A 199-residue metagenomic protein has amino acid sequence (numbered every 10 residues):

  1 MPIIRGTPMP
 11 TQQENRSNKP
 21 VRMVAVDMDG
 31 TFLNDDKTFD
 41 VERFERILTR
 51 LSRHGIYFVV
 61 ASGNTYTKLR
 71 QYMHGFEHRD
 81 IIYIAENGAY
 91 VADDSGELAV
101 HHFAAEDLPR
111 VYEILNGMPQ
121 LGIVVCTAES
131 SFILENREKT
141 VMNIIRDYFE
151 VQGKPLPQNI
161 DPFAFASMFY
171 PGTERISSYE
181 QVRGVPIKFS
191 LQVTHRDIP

Functional and structural regions predicted by a protein language model:
M1-P8: Short, Lys/Arg-enriched N-terminal segments with co-localized hydrophobic residues within the first ~10-30 amino acids
M9-R22: Extreme N-terminus of proteins, especially the signal/transit-peptide cleavage junction and the first residues
P20-K37: Asp-based phosphoryl-transfer active-site loop
V26, Y90-A92, E180-G184: Short, basic/glycine-rich phosphate-binding loops at helix/coil junctions that contact nucleotide phosphates
L33-D35, L98-A99, K188: Short, contiguous strand/loop micro-motifs
F39, F44-V151: Active-site phosphate-binding/coordination module
L121, C126-P199: Conserved acidic, metal-coordinating active-site core of Asp-based, Mg2+-dependent phosphoryl-transfer enzymes
